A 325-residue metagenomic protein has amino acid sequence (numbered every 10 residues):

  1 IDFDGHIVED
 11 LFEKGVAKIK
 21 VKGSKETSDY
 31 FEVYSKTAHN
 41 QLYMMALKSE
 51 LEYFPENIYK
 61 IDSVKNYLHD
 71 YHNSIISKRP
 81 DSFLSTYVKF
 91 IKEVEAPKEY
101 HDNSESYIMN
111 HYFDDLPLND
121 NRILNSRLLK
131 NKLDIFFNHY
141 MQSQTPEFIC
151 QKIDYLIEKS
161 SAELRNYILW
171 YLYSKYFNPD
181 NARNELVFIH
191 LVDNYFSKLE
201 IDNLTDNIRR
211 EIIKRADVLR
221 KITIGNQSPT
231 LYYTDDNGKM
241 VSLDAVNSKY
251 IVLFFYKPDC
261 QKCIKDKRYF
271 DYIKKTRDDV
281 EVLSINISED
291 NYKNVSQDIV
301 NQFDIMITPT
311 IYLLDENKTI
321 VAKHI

Functional and structural regions predicted by a protein language model:
I1-D10, Y140-T145, L156-R165, Y176 (+1 more regions): Start-of-domain marker
I1-P80, F90-I91, P97-D115: A non-transmembrane, solvent-exposed segment enriched in polar/low-complexity residues
S106-S161, L169: Structured, charged N-terminal subsegments at the starts of enzyme catalytic cores and at intra-chain domain/subunit
F148-N203: A cross-family structural signal marking well-folded subdomains
L204-L243, K293: N-terminal "domain-start" segment that seeds a small globular fold
K239-F270: Short active-site neighborhood of thiol/selenol oxidoreductases, capturing the structured segment around
D279-D298: Thiol-based oxidoreductase modules, predominantly thioredoxin-like and allied folds used for disulfide exchange
I307, L313-I325: Non-catalytic, surface beta->alpha helical segment in thiol-disulfide oxidoreductase systems
